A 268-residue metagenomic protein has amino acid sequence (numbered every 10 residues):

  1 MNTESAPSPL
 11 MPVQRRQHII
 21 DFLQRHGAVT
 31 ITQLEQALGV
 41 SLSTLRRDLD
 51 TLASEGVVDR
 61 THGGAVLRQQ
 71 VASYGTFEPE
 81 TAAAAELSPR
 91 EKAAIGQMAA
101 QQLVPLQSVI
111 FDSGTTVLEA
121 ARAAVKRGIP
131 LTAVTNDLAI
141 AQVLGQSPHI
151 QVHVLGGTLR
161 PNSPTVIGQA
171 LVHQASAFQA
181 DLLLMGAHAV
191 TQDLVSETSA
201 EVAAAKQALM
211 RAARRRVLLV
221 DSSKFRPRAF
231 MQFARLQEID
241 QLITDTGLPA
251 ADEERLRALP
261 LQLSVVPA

Functional and structural regions predicted by a protein language model:
N2-Q33, G39-L42, S54, L138-A268: Conserved phosphate- and dinucleotide-binding cores of soluble alpha/beta proteins, encompassing both enzyme active
N2-T32, Q36-I110, R122-I129, Q146-H149: HTH-adjacent hinge/linker in prokaryotic transcriptional regulators
K92, S113, D137: Conserved donor sugar-nucleotide recognition element shared by glycan-biosynthetic enzymes
I110, A133, T198: Conserved SAM-binding loop
F111-D112, T135, T244: Short beta-strand scaffold positions
D112-S113, D221: Short His-Asn-centered micro-motif
T115-L118: Gly/Ser/Thr-rich loops at beta-strand to alpha-helix junctions that form or flank small-molecule/cofactor-binding
R127-L138: Short, small-residue-rich packing micro-motifs
